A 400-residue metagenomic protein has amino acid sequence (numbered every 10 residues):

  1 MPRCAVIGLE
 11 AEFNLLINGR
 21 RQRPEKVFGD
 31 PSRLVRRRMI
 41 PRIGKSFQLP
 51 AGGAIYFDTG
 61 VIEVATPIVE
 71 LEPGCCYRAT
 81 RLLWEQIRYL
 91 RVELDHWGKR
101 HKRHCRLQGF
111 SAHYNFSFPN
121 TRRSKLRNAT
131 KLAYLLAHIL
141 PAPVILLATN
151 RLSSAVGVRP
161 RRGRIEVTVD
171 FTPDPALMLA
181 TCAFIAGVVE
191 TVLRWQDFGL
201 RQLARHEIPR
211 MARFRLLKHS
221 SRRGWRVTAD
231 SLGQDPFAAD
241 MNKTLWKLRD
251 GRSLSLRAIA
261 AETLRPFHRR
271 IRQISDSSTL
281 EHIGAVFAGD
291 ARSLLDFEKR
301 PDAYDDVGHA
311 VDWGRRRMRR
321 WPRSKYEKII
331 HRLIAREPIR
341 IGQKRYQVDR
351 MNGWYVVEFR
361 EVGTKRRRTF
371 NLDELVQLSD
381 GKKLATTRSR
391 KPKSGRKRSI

Functional and structural regions predicted by a protein language model:
M1-K99, Q108-F110, P143-V156, R161-I165 (+1 more regions): Terminal catalytic/cofactor-binding subdomain
H104-P119: Histidine-centered divalent-metal-coordination microenvironment in nucleic-acid enzymes
T121-L126, Q196-G199: Inter-helical turn/loop segments and adjacent helix faces that build the functional surface of alpha-helical bundle
L126-S154: Catalytic or ion-translocation cores adjacent to nucleophile or general acid/base/metal-coordination motifs in diverse
